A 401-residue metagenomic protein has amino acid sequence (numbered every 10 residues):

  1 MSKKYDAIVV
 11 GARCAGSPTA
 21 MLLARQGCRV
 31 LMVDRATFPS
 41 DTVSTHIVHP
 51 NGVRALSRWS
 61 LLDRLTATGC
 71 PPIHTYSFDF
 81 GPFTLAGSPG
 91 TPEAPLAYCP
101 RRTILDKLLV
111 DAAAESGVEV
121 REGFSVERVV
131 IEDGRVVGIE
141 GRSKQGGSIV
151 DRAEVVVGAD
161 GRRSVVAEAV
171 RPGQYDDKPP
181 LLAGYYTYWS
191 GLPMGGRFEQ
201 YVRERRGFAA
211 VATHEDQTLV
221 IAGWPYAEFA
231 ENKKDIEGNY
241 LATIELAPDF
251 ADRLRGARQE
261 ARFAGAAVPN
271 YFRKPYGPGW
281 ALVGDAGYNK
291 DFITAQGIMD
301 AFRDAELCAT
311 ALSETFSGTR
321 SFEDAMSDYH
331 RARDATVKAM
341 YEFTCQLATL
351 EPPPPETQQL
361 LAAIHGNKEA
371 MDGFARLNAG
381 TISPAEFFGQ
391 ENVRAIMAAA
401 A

Functional and structural regions predicted by a protein language model:
S2-A15: Beta1/beta-strand and adjacent pyrophosphate-binding region of the FAD-binding site in flavoprotein oxidoreductases
I8-V10, A24-S44: Glycine-rich FAD pyrophosphate-binding loop
A15, F38, R163: Conserved Rossmann-like nucleotide-cofactor binding loop
T37-S57, L61: Conserved N-terminal glycine-rich FAD pyrophosphate-binding loop of Rossmann-like flavoproteins
S57-K107: A conserved beta-strand/loop capping segment in the N-terminal third of enzymes that catalyze redox or closely related
A112-D249: Predominantly flavin-linked oxidoreductase catalytic cores and closely associated redox partners
A230-S317: FAD/FMN-dependent oxidoreductases across multiple families
T310-A401: C-terminal helical "tail/cap" subdomain of flavin- and related membrane-associated enzymes
